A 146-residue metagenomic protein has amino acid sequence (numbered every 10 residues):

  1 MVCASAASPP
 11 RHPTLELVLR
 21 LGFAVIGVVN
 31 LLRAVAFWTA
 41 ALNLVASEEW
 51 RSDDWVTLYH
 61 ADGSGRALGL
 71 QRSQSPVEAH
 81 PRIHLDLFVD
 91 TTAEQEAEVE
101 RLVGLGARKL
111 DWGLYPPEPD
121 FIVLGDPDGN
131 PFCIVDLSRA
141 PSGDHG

Functional and structural regions predicted by a protein language model:
V2, P9-A36, I83, L87 (+1 more regions): N-terminal beta-strand motif that seeds the catalytic metal site of vicinal oxygen chelate
L15-L19, V25-A67, W112: Core segments of cupin and vicinal oxygen chelate
N30-L32, L85-D128: Vicinal oxygen chelate
W38, D126-F132: Short, glycine-anchored, charge-dense loop/turn motifs used at functional sites
E49, P117, S138-P141: A short acidic/small-residue loop/turn micro-motif
S52-W55, A79, P116-D120: Short acidic/glycine-enriched loop/turn segments that link adjacent beta-strands
L58-G63, L124-P127, L137: Active-site beta-strand termini and strand-to-loop segments that position acidic
R66-Q71, V123, F132-V135: Conserved beta-strand in the GNAT
